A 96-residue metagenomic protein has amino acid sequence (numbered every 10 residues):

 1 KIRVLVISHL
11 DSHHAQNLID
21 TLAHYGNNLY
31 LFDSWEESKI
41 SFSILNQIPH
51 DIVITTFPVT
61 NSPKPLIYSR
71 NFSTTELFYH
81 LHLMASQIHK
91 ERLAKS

Functional and structural regions predicted by a protein language model:
K1-S96: A cross-family "folded-core" feature that marks the main globular domain of proteins
